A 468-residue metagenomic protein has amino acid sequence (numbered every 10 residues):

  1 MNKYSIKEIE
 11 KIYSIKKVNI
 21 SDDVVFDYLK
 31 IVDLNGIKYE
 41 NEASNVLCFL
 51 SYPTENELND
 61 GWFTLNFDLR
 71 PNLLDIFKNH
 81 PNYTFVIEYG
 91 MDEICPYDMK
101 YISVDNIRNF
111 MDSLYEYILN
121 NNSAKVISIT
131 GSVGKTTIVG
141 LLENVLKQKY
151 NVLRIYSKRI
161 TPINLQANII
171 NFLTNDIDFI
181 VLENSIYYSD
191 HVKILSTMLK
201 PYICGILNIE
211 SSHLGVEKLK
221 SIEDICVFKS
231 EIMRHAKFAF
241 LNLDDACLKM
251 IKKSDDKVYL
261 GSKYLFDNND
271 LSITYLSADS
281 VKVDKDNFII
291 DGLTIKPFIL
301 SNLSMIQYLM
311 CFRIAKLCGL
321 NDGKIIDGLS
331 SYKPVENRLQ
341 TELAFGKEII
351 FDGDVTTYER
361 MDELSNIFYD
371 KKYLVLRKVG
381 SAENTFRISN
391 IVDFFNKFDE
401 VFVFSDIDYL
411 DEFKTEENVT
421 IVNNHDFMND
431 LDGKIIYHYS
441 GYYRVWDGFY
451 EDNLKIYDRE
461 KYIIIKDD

Functional and structural regions predicted by a protein language model:
M1-S113, L300, L320, D370 (+3 more regions): N-terminal leader/targeting and accessory segments in enzymes
F26-L34, A43-V46, P81-N82, D98-M99 (+10 more regions): Short, well-ordered alpha-helix to beta-strand connector turns
G36-N41, N171, T197, S365-I367 (+2 more regions): Short amphipathic alpha-helix with an adjacent loop that forms part of the alpha/beta core around
L47-S51, V86, S128, F179-E183 (+6 more regions): Structural motif
P53-L74, V335, D354-E417, G441-W446 (+1 more regions): Active-site beta-alpha connecting loops in nucleotide-dependent enzymes
M91-Y97, G205-I350, D370-K371, N396-E400 (+2 more regions): Acidic, Mg2+-coordinating active-site environments of NTP-dependent enzymes
F110-L243, C247-K257, Y369-K371: Phosphate-binding loop of NTP-binding sites
H425-D468: Generic C-terminus detector
